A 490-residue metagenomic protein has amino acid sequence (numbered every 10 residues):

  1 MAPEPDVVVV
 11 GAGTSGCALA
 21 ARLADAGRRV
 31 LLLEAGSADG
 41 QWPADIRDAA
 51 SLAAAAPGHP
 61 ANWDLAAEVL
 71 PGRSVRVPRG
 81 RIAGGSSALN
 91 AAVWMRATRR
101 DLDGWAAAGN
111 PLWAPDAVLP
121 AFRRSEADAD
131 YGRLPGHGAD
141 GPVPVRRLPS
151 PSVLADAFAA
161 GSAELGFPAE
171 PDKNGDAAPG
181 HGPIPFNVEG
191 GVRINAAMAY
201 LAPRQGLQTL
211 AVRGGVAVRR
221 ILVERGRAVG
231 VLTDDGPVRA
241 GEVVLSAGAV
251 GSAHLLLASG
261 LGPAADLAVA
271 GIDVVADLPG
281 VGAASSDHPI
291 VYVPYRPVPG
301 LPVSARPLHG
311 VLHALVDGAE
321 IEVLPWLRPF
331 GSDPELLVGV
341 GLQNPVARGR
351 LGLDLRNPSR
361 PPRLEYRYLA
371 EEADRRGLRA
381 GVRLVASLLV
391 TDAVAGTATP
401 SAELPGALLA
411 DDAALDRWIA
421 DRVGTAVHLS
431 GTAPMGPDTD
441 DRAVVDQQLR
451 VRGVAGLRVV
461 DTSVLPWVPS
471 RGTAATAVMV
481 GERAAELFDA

Functional and structural regions predicted by a protein language model:
M1-R123, D273-L278, S286-Y295: N-terminal glycine-rich phosphate/pyrophosphate-binding loop and immediately adjacent elements
G13-T14, P149, A249-V250, V464 (+1 more regions): Residue-level detector of alpha-helix initiation sites
R22-D25, R29, S37-D39, I221 (+2 more regions): Glycine-rich loop(s) and the adjacent beta-strand/alpha-helix scaffold that form part
N62, H181-V192, R213-G214, R219-E224 (+3 more regions): A glycine-rich dinucleotide-binding beta-alpha-beta segment and adjacent secondary-structure elements that constitute
N90, H288-R383, T425-G431, V459-T462 (+1 more regions): FAD cofactor-binding and catalytic pocket of flavoenzymes
A107-R220, E224-A228, Y292-P294, E403-P405 (+2 more regions): Conserved redox-cofactor binding core of oxidoreductases
S162, G271-D273, R383-L389, G481-A490: Internal hydrophobic alpha-helix adjacent to the cofactor/substrate pocket in enzyme cavities
W467-F488: A conserved FAD-binding loop/helix module that cradles the flavin
